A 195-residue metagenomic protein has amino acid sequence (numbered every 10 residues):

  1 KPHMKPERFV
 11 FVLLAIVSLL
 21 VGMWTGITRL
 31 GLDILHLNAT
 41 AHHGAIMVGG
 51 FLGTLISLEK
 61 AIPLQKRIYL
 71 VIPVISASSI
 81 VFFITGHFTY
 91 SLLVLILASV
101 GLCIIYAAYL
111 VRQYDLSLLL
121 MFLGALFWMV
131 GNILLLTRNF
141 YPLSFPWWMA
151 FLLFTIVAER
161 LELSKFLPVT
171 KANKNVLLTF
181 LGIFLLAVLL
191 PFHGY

Functional and structural regions predicted by a protein language model:
K1-Y195: Hydrophobic alpha-helical transmembrane segments of multi-pass integral membrane proteins
